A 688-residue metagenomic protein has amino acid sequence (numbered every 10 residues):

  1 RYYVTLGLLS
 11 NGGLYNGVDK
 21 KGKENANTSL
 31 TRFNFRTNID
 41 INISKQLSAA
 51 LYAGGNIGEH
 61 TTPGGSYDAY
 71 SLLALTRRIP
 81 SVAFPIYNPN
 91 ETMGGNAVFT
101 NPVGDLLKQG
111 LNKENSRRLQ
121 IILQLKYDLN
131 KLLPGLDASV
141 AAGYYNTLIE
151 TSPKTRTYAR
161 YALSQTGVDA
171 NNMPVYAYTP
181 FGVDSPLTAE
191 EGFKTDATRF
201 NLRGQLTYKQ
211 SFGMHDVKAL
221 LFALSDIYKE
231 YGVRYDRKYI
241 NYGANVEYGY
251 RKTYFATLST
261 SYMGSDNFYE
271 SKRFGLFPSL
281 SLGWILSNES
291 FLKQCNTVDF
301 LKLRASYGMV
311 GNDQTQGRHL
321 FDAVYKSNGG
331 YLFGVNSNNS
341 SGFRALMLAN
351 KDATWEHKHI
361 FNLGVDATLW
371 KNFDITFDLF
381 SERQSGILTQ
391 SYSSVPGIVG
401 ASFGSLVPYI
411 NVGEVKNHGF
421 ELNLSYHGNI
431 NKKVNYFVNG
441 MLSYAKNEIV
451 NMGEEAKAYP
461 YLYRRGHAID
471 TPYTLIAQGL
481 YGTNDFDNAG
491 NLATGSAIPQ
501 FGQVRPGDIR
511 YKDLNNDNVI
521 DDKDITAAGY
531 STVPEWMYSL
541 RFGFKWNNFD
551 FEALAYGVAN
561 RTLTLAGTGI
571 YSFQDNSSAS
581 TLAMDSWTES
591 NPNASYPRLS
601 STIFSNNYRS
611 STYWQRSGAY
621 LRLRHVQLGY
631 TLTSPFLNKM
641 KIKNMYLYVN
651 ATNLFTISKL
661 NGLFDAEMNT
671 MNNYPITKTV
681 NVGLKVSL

Functional and structural regions predicted by a protein language model:
R1, L14, Q46, D128-A138 (+10 more regions): Short loop/turn motifs that connect adjacent beta-strands in outer-membrane beta-barrel proteins
R1, L6-G7, R36, D40-I43 (+16 more regions): Outer-membrane beta-barrel transmembrane strands
R1-G7, N11-L14, A26-T100, G110-R118 (+9 more regions): Flexible loop and strand-edge segments within Gram-negative outer membrane beta-barrel domains
G7-R32, T62-G64, S116-Q120, K131-K238 (+3 more regions): Small-side-chain secondary-structure face that scaffolds active or pore-lining regions
G65-S66, I410, H427-T532: Conserved small-residue
A83, N88, G104, P506 (+2 more regions): Extracytoplasmic gating/loop element in the C-terminal half of outer-membrane beta-barrel translocons and assembly
V98, K293-H357, D374-V415: Solvent-exposed loop/turn elements at secondary-structure boundaries
Y235, M309, G330-D374, S405-N431 (+3 more regions): Outer-membrane beta-barrel signature, preferentially recognizing the C-terminal barrel domain of Gram-negative
